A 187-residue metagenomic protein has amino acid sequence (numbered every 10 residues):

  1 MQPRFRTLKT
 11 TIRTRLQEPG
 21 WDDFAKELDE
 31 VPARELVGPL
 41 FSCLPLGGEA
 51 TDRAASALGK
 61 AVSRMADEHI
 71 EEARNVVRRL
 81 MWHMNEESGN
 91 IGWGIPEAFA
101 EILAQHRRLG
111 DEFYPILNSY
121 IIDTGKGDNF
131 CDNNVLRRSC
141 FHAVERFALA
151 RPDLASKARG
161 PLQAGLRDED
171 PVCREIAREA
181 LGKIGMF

Functional and structural regions predicted by a protein language model:
M1-S42: N-terminal "cap/leader" segments of large eukaryotic alpha-helical scaffolds
G20, F24, A54-A55, I95 (+2 more regions): Conserved hydrophobic register position within alpha-solenoid helical repeats
P39-F41, V76-M81, F113-I121, R159-Q163: Buried hydrophobic core positions in alpha-solenoid tandem helical repeats
L46-E49, E87-G89, G125, N129-N133 (+1 more regions): Short inter-helical turns and helix N-cap capping residues of alpha-solenoid HEAT/ARM repeat scaffolds
G59-S63, A100-E101, F141, E145-R146 (+1 more regions): Structural signature of alpha-helical solenoid repeat scaffolds
R64, A104-Q105, L149-D153, M186-F187: Alpha-solenoid helical repeat scaffolds
H69-E97: Hydrophobic/aromatic-rich structural module bridging two neighboring secondary-structure elements via a short loop
Y114-R151: Histidine/lysine/aspartate-rich catalytic loop segments that bind and position anionic ligands
